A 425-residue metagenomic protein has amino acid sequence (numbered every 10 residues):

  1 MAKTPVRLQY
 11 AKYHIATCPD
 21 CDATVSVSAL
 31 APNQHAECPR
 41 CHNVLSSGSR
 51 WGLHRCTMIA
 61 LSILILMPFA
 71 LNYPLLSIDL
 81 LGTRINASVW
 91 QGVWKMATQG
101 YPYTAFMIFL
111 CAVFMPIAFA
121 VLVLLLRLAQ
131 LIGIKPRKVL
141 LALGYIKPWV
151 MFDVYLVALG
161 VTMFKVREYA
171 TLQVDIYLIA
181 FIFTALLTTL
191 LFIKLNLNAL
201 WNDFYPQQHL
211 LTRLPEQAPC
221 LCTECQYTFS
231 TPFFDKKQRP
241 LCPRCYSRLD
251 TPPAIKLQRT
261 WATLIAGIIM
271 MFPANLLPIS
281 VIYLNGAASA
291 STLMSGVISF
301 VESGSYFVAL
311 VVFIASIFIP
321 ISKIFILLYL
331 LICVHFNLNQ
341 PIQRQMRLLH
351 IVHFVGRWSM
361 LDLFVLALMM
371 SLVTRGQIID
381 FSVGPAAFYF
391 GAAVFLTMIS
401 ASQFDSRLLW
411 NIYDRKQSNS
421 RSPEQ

Functional and structural regions predicted by a protein language model:
M1-Q425: Long C-terminal interaction/binding lobes of large macromolecular proteins
